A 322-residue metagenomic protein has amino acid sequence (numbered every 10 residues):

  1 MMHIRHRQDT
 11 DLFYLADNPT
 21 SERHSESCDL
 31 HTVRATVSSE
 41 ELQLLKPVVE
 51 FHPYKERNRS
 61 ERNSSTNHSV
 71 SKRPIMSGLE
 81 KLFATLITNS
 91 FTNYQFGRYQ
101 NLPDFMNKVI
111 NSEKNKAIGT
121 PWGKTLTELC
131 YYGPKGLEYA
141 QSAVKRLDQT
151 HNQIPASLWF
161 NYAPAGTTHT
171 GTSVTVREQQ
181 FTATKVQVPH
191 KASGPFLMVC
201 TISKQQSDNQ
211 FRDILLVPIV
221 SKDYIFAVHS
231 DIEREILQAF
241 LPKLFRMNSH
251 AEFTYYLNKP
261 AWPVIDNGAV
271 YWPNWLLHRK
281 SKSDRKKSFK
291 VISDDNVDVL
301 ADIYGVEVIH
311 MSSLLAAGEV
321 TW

Functional and structural regions predicted by a protein language model:
M1-W322: Intrinsically disordered, low-complexity linker/tail regions enriched in polar/charged residues
